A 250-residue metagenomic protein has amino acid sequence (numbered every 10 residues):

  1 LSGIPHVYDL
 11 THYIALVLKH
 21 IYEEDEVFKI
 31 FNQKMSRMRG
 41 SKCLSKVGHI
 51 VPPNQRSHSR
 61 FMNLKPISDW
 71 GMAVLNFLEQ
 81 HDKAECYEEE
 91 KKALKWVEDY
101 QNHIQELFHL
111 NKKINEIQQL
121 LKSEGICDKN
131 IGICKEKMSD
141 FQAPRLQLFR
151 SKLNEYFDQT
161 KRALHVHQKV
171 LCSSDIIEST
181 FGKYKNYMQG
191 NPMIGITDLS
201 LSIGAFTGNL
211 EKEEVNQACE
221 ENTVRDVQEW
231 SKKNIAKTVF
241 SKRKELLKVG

Functional and structural regions predicted by a protein language model:
L1, L16, S36-G250: Acidic/histidine-rich catalytic cores and adjacent linkers of DNA breakage/strand-transfer/modification proteins
L1-S36, E178: Conserved beta-strand -> loop -> alpha-helix junction used to position metal-binding or nucleic-acid-contacting
